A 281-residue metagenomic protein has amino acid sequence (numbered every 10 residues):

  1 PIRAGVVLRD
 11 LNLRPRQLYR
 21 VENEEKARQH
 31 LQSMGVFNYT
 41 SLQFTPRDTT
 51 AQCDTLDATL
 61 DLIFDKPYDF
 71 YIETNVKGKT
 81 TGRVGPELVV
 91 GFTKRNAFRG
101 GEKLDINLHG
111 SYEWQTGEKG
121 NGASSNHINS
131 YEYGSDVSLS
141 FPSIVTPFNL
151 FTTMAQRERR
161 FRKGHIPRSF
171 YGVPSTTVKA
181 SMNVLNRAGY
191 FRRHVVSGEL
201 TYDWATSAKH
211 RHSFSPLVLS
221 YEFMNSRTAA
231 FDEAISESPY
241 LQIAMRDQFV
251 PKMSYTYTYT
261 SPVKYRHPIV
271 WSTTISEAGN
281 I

Functional and structural regions predicted by a protein language model:
P1-G78, G91, H109-G110, W114 (+1 more regions): Periplasmic polypeptide-binding modules associated with outer-membrane biogenesis and secretion
L8, K26, C53-D57, D69-Y71 (+5 more regions): Transmembrane beta-barrel architecture of outer membranes
D10-L13, A27-H30, M34, N75 (+9 more regions): Generic, well-ordered alpha-helical scaffold segments in large soluble proteins
L11, F44, Y68-T80, L88-V90 (+4 more regions): Transmembrane beta-strand segments that form the barrel wall of outer-membrane beta-barrel proteins
M34-N38, L62-Y68, K94-E102, T146-P147 (+2 more regions): Secondary-structure transition/capping motifs at alpha-helix termini and the adjoining loop/turn into the next element
T49-Q52, K79-R83, F98-G100, G189-Y190 (+1 more regions): Short glycine/serine/proline-enriched coil/turn segments at secondary-structure junctions
L62-Y68, T80-G82, G91-G100, E113 (+3 more regions): C-terminal, active-site-flanking charged/polar segments
D69, N121-I281: Transmembrane beta-strand segments of outer-membrane beta-barrel domains in Gram-negative and organellar OMPs
